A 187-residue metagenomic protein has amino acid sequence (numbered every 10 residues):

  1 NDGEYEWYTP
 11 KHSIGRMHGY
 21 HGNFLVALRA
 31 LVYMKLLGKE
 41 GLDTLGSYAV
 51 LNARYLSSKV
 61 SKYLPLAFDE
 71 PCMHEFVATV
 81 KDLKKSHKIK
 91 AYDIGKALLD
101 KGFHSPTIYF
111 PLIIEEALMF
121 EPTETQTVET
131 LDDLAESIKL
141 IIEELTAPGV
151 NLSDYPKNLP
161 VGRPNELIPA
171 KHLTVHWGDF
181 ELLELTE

Functional and structural regions predicted by a protein language model:
N1-W7, A27-R29: Active-site-adjacent bridging/hinge elements
E6-M17, H21, M34-E187: Non-catalytic terminal extensions of PLP-dependent enzymes
F24: Residues forming the flavin
